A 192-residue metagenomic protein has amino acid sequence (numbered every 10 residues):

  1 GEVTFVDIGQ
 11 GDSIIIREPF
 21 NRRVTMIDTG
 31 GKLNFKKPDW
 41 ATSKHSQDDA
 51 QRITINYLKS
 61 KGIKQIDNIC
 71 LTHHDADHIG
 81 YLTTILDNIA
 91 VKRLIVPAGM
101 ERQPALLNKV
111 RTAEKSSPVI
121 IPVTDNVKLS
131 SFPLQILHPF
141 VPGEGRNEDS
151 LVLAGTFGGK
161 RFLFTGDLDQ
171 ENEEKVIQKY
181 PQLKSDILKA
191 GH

Functional and structural regions predicted by a protein language model:
G1-H192: Non-globular, low-confidence helical/coil segments that flank catalytic cores
